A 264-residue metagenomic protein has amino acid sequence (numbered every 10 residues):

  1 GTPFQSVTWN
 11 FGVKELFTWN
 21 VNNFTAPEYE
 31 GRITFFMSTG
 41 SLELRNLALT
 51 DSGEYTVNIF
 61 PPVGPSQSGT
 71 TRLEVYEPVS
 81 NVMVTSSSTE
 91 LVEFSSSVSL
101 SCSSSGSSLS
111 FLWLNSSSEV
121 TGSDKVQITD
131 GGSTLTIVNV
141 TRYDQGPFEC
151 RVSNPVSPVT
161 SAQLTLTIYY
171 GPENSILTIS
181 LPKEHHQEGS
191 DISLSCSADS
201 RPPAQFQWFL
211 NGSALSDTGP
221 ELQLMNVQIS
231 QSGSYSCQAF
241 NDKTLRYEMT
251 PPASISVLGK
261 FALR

Functional and structural regions predicted by a protein language model:
G1-E30, S105-S123, R201-N211, T218: N-terminal V-set
W9, Y55-N58, L73, C102 (+5 more regions): Core motif of extracellular immunoglobulin-like domains
E30, M83-T89, G122-D124, I176-K183 (+1 more regions): Surface-exposed, proline-enriched loop/turn segments that connect beta strands in immunoglobulin-like
R32-T39, D124-G131, N211-G219: Short beta-strand segments within Ig-like beta-sandwich modules, predominantly Fibronectin type-III
L47-E54, S97, Y143-P147, D191 (+1 more regions): Extracellular Ig-like/FN3 beta-sandwich strand-entry sites
E54-P78, Y143, P147-G171, A214 (+1 more regions): Extracellular/luminal immunoglobulin-like beta-sandwich modules
E77-S87, G171-S180, K260-L263: Proline-enriched interdomain boundary motifs that mark the N-terminal boundary and often initiate the first structured
L91, S96-S104, I179, H185 (+1 more regions): A short beta-strand segment in extracellular, disulfide-stabilized domains
